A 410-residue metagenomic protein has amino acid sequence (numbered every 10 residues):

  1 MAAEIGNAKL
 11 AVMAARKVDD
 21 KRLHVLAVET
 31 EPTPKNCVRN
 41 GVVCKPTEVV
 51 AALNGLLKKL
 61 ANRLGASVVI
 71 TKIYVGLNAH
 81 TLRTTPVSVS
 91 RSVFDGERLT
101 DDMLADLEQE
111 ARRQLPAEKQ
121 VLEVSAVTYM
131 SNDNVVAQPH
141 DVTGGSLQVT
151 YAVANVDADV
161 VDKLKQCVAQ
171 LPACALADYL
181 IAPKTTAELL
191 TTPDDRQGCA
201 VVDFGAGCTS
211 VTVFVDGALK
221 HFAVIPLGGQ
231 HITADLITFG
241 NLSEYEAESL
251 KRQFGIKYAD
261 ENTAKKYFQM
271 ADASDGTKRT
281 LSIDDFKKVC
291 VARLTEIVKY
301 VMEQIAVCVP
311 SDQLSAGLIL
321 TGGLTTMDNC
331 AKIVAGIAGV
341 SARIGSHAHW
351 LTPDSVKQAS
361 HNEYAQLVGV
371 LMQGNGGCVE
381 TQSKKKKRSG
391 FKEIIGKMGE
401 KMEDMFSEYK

Functional and structural regions predicted by a protein language model:
M1-K9, M13-A200, L219-K220, G229 (+4 more regions): Nucleotide/phosphate-binding catalytic cleft detector across ATP-hydrolyzing and phosphate-transferring enzymes
E4, T191, D203, E296 (+2 more regions): Extended, folded domain segments that form the structural surfaces/walls around functional sites
V18, D195, I333-G339: Short, solvent-exposed amphipathic alpha-helical segments in soluble enzyme and RNA/protein-processing domains
N40, L189, A234-D235, L351-V356: Short, charged, surface-exposed secondary-structure boundary motifs
K184-L190, E296, V340-S341, G345-H347 (+2 more regions): Long, low-complexity N-terminal extensions
Q197-F239: Glycine-rich phosphate-binding loop of actin/hexokinase-like ATP-binding domains
G255-Y258, Q313-I337: Glycine-rich phosphate-binding loops at beta-strand->alpha-helix junctions
S346-G396: Glycine-rich phosphate-binding/hydrolytic loop that grips phosphoryl groups
